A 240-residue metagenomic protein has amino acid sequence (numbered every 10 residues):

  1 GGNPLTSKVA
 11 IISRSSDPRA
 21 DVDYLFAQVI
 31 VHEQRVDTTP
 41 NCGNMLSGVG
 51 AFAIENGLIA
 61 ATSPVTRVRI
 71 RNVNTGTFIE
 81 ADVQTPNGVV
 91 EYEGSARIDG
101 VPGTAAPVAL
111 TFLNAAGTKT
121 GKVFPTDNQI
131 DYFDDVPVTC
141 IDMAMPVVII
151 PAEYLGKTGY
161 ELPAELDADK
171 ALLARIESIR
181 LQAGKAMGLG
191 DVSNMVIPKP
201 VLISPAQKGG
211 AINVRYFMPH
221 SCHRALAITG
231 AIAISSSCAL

Functional and structural regions predicted by a protein language model:
G1-L240: A glycine-rich beta-to-alpha transition motif near the start of alpha/beta enzyme domains, typified by
